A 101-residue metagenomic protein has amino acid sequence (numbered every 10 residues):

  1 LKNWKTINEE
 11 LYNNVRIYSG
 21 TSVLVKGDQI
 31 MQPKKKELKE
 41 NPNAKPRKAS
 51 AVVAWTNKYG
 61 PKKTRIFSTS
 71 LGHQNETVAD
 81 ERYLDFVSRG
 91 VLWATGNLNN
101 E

Functional and structural regions predicted by a protein language model:
L1-K62: Catalytic beta-strand/loop cores that center a nucleophilic Ser/Cys/Thr and support acyl-enzyme chemistry
K26-Q29, T69-H73: Active-site-proximal beta-strand/loop segments in catalytic clefts of secreted hydrolases
M31, Q74, L98: Surface-exposed, flexible loop/turn segments at secondary-structure boundaries
P42-A44, G72-D80: Active-site rim elements
K62-I66, S70: Extended amphipathic secondary-structure runs
T64, L98-E101: Long alpha-helical segments found as membrane-embedded helices
A79-V87: Short, charged, low-complexity patches
V87-N99: Short, hydrophobic alpha-helical segments
